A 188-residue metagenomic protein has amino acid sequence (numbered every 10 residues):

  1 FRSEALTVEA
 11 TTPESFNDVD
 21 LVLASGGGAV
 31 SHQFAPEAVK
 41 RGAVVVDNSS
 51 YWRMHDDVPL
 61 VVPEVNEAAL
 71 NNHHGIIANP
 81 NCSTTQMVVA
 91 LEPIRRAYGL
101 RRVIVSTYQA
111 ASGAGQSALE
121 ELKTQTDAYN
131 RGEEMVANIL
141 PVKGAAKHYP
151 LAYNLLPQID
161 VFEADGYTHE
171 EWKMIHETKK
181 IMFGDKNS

Functional and structural regions predicted by a protein language model:
F1-L151, F183-S188: N-terminal Rossmann-like NAD(P) cofactor-binding subdomain of oxidoreductases, focused on the glycine-rich
K143-S188: Oxyanion-binding "anion nests"
